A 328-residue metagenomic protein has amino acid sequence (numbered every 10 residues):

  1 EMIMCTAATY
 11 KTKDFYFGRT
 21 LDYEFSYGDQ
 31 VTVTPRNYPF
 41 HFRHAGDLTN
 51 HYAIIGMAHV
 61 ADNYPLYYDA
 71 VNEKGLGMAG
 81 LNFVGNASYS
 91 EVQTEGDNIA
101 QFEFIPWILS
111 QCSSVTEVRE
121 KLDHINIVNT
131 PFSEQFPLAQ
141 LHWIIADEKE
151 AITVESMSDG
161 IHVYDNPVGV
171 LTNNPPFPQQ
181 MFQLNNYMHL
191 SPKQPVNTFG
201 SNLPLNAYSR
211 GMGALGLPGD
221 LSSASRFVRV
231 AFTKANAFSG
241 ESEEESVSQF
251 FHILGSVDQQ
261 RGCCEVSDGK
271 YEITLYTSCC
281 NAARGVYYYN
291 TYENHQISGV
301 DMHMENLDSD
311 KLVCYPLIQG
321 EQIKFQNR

Functional and structural regions predicted by a protein language model:
M2-G96, N129, C314-I318, K324-R328: A contiguous strand-loop segment
M2-Y16, T130-S133, L138-A139, E148 (+1 more regions): C-terminus-biased signal that marks the final domain/tail of proteins
K11-D14, N72-K74, A146-E150, E155-G160 (+2 more regions): Short acidic-glycine loop/turn motifs at beta-strand connectors
F17, M78-G80, V163, Y287-N290: Short hydrophobic/aromatic-rich beta-strand segments that constitute the beta-sheet cores of beta-sandwich/beta-barrel
Y23-F25, V84-N86, D159-H162, G169 (+1 more regions): Short, surface-exposed beta-strand-loop junctions and turns on beta-sheet-rich folds
E95-P131, E243-F251: Proteins synthesized as precursors that undergo proteolytic processing into mature forms
V115, R119-E155: Aromatic- and glycine-enriched pocket-lining scaffold segments that form the walls of small-molecule binding clefts
